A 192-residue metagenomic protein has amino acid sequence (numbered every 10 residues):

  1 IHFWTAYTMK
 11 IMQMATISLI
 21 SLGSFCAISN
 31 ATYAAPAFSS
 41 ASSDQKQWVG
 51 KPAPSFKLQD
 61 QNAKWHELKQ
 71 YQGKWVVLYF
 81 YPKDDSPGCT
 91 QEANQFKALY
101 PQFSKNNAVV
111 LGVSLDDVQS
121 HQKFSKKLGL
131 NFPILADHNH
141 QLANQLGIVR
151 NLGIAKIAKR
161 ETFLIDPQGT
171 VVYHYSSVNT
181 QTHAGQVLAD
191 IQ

Functional and structural regions predicted by a protein language model:
Y7-S18: Bacterial N-terminal signal peptides that target proteins for export
I17-A27: Bacterial N-terminal signal peptides
C26-S55: N-proximal helix/coil linker or "cap" segments that precede and/or mark the start of modular domains
A53-P54, W75, K159-E161: Short loop/turn microsegments at loop-to-beta-strand junctions
F56-W75: A short beta-strand-turn-helix
K69-T90: Short active-site neighborhood of thiol/selenol oxidoreductases, capturing the structured segment around
T90-L130, Q141-N144: Structural microenvironment flanking redox-active thiols in thiol-disulfide oxidoreductases
A158-Q192: Thiol-/selenol-based redox modules, centered on thioredoxin-like and closely related oxidoreductase domains
